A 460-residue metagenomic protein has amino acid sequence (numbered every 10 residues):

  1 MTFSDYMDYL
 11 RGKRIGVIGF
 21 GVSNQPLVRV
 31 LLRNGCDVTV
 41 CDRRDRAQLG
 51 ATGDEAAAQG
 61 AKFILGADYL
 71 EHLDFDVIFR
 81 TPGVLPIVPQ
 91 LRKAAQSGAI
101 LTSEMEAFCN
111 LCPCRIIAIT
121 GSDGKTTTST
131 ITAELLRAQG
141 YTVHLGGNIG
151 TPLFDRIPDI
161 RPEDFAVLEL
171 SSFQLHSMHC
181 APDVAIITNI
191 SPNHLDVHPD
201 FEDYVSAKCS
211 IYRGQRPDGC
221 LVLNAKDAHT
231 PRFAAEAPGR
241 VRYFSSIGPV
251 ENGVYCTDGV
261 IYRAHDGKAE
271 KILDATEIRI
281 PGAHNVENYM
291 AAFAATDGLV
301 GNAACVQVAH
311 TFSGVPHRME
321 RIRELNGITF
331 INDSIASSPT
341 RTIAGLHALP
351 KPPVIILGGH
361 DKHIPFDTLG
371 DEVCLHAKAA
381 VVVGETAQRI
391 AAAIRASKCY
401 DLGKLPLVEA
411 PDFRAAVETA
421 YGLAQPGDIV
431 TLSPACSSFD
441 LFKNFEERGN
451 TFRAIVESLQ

Functional and structural regions predicted by a protein language model:
M1-S103, A107: N-terminal leader/targeting and accessory segments in enzymes
F3-R14, N24-N34, T142, L273-A379: Nucleotide phosphate-binding/pyrophosphate-handling subdomain across enzymes that bind or process nucleotide phosphates
L31, I78, I119, N148 (+12 more regions): Residue-level signal for inorganic ion chemistry
R33, E71-F75, P82-A225, H229-R240 (+3 more regions): Phosphate-binding loop of NTP-binding sites
D37-R44, L221-A225, I356-L357, H376-E385: Short internal beta-strands
V38-D42, L145, V167, Y243 (+1 more regions): Short beta-strand "acidic-cap" motif of Rossmann-like dinucleotide-binding folds
T39-R43, I64-A67, T102-E106, P238-C256 (+4 more regions): Beta-strand->loop->alpha-helix junctions that form or flank phosphate-binding loops in nucleotide-handling enzymes
T52-D54, Q59, D367-G427: C-terminal helical cap/extension that packs against the catalytic core of soluble nucleotide-cofactor enzymes
